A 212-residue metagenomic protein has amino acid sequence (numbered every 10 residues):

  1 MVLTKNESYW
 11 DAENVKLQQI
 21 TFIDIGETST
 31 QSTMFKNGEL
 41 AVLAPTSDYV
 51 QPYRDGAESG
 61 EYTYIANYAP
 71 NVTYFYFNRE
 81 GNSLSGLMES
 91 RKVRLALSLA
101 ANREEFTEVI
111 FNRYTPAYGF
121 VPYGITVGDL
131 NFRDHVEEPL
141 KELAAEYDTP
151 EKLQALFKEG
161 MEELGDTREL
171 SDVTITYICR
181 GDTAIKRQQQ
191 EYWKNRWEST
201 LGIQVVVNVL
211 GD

Functional and structural regions predicted by a protein language model:
V2, T21-L84, E108-V109: Extracellular/periplasmic solute-recognition and catalytic clefts
V2-T4, E89-S199, Q204-V206: Append "and occasionally in soluble cytosolic enzymes with long acidic Gly/Pro-rich linkers
Y9-A12, G81-V93: Short helix-loop capping/hinge motifs at secondary-structure junctions, enriched in acidic/polar residues
Y9-W10, Y62-I65, E163-T167: Short beta-strand/turn micro-motifs at beta-sheet edges
E13-K16, A57, Y68-P70, S90 (+1 more regions): Extracellular/periplasmic catalytic domains that process cell-envelope and extracellular macromolecules
Q19, Y74, D172-T174: A residue-level signal for beta-strand positions that form part of recognition/binding surfaces within mature
T21-I23, T63-I65, I178, Q204-L210: General small-molecule cofactor/ligand-binding pocket signal
S32-F35, T200-D212: Early extracytoplasmic/lumenal segment of secretory-pathway proteins
